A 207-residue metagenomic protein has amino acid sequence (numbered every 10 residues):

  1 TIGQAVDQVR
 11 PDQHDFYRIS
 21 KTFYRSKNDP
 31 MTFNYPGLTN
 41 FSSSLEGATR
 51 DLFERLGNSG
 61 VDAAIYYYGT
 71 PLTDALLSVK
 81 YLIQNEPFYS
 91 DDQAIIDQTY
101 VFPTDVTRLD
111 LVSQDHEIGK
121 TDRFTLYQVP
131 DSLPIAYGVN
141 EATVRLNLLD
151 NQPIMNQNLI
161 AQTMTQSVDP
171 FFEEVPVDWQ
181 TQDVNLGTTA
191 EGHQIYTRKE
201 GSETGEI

Functional and structural regions predicted by a protein language model:
D7-V79, L133, L149-V175: Extracytoplasmic/lumenal acceptor-recognition loop(s) of multi-pass membrane glycoenzymes
T73, S78, Q84-I207: Flexible, solvent-exposed extracytoplasmic
